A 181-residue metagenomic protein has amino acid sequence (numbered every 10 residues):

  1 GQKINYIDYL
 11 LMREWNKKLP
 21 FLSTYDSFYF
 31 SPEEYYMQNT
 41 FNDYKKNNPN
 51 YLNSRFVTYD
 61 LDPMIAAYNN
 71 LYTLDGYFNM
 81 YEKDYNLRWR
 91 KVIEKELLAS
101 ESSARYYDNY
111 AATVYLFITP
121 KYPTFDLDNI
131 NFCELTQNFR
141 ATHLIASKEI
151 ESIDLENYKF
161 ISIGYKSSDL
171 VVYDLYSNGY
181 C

Functional and structural regions predicted by a protein language model:
I4-C181: Extracytoplasmic
